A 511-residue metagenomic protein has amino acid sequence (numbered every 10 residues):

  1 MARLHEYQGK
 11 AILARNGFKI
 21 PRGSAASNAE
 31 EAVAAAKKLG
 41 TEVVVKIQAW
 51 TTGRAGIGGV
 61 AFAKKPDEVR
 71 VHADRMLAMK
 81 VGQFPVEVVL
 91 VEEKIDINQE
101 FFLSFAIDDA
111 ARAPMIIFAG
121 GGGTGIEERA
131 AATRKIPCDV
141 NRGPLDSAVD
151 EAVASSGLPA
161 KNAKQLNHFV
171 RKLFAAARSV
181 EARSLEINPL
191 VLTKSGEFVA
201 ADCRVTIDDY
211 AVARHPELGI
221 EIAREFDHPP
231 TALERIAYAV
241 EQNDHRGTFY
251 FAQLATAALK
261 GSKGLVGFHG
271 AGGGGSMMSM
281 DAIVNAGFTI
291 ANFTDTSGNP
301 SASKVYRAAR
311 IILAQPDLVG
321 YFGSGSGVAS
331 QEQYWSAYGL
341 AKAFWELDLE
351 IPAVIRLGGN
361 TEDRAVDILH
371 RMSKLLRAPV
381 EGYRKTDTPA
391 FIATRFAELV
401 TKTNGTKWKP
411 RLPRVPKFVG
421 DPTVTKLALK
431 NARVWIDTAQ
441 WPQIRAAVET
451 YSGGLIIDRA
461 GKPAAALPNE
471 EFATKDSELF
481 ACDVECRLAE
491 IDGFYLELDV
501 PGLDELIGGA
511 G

Functional and structural regions predicted by a protein language model:
M1-I187, V191-F322, Y334, K342-W345 (+3 more regions): ATP-dependent carboxylate/acyl-activation modules
Y321-G325, E350: Short beta-strands and strand-loop turn motifs
G325-Y338, G358-E362: N-terminal glycine-rich "phosphate-gripper" loop used for MgATP/nucleotide binding and carboxylate activation
E350-L357: Short internal beta-strands
A439, I444-L506: N-terminal accessory interaction module
